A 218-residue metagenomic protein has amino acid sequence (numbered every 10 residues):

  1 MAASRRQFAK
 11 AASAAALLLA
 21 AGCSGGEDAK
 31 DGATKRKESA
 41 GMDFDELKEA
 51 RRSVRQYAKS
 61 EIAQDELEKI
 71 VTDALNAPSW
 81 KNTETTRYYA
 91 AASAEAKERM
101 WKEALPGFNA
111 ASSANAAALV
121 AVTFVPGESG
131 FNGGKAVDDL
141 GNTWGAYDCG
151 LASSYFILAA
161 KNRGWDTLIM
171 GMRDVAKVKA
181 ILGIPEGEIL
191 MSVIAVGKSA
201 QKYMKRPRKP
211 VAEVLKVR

Functional and structural regions predicted by a protein language model:
A2-A3, A9-L19, C23-R218: Acidic, surface-exposed loops and disordered segments
